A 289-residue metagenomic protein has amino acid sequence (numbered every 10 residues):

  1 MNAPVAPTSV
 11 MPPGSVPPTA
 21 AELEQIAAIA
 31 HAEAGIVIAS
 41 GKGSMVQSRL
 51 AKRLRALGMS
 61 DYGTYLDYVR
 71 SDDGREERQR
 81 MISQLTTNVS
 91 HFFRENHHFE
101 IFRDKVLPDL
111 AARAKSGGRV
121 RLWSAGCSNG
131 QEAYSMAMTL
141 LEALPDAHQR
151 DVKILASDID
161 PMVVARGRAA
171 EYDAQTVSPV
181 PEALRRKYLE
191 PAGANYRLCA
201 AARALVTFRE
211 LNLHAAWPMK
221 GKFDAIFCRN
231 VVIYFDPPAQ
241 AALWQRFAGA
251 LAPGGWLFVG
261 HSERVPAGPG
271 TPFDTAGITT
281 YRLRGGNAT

Functional and structural regions predicted by a protein language model:
N2-W123, G260: Conserved AdoMet
F102, I226, L251: Residue-level signal for inorganic ion chemistry
A125, D146-F227, V231-A242, R264-P266 (+1 more regions): Extended basic-aromatic, gly/pro-enriched interface segments that bind polyanionic ligands
N129-A147: Conserved SAM-binding loop of SAM-dependent methyltransferases across substrates and taxa, primarily the Class I
A225, P266-T289: Core SAM-dependent methyltransferase catalytic element
A241-P253: A short glycine-rich, Lys/Arg-flanked "PGG" loop and its adjoining helix->strand segment in the class I
G254-H261: Conserved beta-strand signature within the Rossmann-like core of class I S-adenosyl-L-methionine
